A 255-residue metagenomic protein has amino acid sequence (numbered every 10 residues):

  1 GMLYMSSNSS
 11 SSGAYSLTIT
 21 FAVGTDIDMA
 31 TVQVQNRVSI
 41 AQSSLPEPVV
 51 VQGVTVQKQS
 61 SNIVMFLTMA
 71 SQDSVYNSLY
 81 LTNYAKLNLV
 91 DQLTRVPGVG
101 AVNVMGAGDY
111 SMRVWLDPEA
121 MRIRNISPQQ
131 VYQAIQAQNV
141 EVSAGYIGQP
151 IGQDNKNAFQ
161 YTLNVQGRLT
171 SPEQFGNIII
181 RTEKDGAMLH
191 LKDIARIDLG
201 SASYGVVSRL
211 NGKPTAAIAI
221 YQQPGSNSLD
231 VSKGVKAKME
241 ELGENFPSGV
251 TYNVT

Functional and structural regions predicted by a protein language model:
G1-T255: Membrane-proximal extracytoplasmic
